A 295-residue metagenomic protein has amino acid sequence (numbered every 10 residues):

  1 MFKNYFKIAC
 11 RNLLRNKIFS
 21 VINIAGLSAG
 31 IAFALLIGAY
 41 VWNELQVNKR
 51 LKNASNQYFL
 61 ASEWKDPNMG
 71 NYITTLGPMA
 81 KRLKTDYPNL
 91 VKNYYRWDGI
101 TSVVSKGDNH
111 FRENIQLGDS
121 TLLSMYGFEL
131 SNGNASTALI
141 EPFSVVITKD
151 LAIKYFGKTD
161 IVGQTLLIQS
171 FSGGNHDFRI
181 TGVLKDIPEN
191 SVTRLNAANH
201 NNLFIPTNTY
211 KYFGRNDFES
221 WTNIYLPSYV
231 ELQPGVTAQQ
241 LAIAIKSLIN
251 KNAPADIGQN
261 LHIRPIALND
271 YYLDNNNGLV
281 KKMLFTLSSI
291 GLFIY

Functional and structural regions predicted by a protein language model:
M1-Y5, N260: Juxtamembrane loop-helix boundary motifs flanking transmembrane segments in multi-pass membrane proteins
Y5-L14: A short amphipathic helical element positioned immediately N-terminal to and/or at the very start of a transmembrane
N16-N43, I294-Y295: Short, strongly hydrophobic transmembrane alpha-helices
I18, K49, P88-N89, L292-Y295: Generic structural signal for secondary-structure transition and capping sites
G26, F59, P227-Y229: Short aromatic/hydrophobic contact patches that present stacked aromatics for nucleic-acid/ligand binding
A34-V162, L167-R179, I243, N250-P254 (+1 more regions): Structured, solvent-exposed hinge/loop segments at the ends of secondary-structure elements
D119-S131, V145-L279: Mid-to-C-terminal secondary-structure elements that act as membrane-proximal/extracytoplasmic interface segments
N277-I294: N-terminal membrane-entry
